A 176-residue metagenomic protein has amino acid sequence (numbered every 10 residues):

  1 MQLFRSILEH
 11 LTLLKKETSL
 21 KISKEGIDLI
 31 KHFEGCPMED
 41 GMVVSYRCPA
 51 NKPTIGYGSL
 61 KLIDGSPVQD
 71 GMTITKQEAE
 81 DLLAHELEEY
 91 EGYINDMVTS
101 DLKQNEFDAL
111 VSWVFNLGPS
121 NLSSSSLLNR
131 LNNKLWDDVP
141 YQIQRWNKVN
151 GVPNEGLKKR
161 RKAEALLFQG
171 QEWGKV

Functional and structural regions predicted by a protein language model:
M1-M42, R47-A50, S59, I63-V68 (+3 more regions): Long, amphipathic alpha-helical surface segments
I30, E106-V114, Q142-Q144: Short alpha-helical scaffolding segments that buttress acidic/His motifs in well-ordered protein cores
A50-K52, F107: Extracytoplasmic
I55-G56, V111-F115, L128: Amphipathic alpha-helical segments that form the core helices of the histone-fold
